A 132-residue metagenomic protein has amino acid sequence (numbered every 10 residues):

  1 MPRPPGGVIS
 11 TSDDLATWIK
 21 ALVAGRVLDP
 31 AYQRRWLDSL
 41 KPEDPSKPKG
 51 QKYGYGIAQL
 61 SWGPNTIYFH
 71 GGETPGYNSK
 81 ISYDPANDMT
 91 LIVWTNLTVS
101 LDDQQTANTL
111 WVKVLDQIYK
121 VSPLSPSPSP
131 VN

Functional and structural regions predicted by a protein language model:
M1-N132: Catalytic loop of the DD-peptidase/beta-lactamase superfamily, centered on the K-T-G motif and neighboring
